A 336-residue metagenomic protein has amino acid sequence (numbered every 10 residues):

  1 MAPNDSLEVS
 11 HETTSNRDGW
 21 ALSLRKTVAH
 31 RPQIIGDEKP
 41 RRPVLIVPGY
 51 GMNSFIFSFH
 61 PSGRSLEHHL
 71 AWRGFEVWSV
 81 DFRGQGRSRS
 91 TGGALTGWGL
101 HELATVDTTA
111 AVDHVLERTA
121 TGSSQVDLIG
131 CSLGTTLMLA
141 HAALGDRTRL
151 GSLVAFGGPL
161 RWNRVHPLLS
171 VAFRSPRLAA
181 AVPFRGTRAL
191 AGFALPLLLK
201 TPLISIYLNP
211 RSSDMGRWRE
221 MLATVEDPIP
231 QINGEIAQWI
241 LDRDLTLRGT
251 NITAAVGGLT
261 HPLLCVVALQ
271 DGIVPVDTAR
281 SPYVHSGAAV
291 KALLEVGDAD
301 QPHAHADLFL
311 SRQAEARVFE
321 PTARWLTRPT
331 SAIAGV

Functional and structural regions predicted by a protein language model:
M1-D37: N-terminal cap/lid segment of alpha/beta-hydrolase-fold proteins
R31-F82, G86-T91: Short, surface-exposed "cap/lid" segments of acyl-processing enzymes
G97-R118: Alpha/beta-hydrolase active-site loop
E117, G122-S124, I129, L133-D242: Alpha/beta-hydrolase-fold enzymes
A237-A255: Active-site nucleophile elbow and catalytic-triad environment of alpha/beta-hydrolase enzymes
L259, C265-V267, D271: Short beta-strand/loop motif that positions the catalytic acidic residue of the alpha/beta-hydrolase fold
H261, P275-H285: Short alpha-helix in the alpha/beta-hydrolase fold that links the catalytic acid
K291-V336: Catalytic active-site module of serine/aspartate enzymes centered on a nucleophile-bearing elbow/loop
